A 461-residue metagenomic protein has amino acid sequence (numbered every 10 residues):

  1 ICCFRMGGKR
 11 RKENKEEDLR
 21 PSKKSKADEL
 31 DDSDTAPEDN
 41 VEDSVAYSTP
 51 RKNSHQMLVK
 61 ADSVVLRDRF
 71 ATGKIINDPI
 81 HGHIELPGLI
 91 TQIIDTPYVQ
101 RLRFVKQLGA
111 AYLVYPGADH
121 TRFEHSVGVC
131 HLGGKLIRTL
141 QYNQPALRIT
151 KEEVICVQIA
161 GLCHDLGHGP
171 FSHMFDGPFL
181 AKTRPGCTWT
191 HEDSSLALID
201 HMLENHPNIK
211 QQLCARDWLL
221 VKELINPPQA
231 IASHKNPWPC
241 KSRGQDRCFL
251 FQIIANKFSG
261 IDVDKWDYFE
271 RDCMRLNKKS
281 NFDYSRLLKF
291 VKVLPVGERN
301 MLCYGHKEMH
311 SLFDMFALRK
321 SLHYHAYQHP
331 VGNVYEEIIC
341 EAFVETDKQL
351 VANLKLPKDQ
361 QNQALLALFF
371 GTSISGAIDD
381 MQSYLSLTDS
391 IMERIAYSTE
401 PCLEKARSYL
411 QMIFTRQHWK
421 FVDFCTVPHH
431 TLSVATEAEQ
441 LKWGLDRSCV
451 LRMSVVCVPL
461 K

Functional and structural regions predicted by a protein language model:
C2-C3: Cysteine-centered motifs
G7-R11, K23-K26, D32-I159, G167-C425: Sequence-structural signature of the catalytic-core scaffold of metal-dependent phosphohydrolases that act on
N14, D18-P21: Flexible coil/loop and intrinsically disordered segments
I413, H429-T431, V456: Conserved SxxK-family serine transpeptidase/carboxypeptidase catalytic domain of penicillin-binding proteins
T436-E439, D446: Acidic/Ser/Thr/Pro-rich low-complexity tail/linker regions in eukaryotic proteins
S448-K461: Low-complexity, glycine/alanine/valine/leucine- and proline-rich hydrophobic stretches
